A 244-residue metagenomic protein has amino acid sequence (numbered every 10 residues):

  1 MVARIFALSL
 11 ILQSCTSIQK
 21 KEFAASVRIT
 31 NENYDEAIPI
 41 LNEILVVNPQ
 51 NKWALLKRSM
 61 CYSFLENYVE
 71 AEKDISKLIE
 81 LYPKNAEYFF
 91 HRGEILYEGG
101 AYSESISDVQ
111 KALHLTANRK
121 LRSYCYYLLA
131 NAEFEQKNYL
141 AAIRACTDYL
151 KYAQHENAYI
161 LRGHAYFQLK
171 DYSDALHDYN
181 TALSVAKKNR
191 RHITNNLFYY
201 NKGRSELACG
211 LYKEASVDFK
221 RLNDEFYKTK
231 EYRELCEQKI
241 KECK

Functional and structural regions predicted by a protein language model:
Q19, W53, M60, E87 (+6 more regions): Start-of-helix register in tetratricopeptide repeats
Q19-V47, K57-M60, F64: Alpha-helical segment of the N-proximal tetratricopeptide repeat
T30-N31, F64, E98-G99, L128-N131 (+5 more regions): Register position in tetratricopeptide repeats
P49, P83, A117-K120, A153-Q154 (+2 more regions): Short coil turns that delineate tetratricopeptide repeat
K57, H91, Y124-L128, L161 (+3 more regions): Canonical tetratricopeptide repeat
